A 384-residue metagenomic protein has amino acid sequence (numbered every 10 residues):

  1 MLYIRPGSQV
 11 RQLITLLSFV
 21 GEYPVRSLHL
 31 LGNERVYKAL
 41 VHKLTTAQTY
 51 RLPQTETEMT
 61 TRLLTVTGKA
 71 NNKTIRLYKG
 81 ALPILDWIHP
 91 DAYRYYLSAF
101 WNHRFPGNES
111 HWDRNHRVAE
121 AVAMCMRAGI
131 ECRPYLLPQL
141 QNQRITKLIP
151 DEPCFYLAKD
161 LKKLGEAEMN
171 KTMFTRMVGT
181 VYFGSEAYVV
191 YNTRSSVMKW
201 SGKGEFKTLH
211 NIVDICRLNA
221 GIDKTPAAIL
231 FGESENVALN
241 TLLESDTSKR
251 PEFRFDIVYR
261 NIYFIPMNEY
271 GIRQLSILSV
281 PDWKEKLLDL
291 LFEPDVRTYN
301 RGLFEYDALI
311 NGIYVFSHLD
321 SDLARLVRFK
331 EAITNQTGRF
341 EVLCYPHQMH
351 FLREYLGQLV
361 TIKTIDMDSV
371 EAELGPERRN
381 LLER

Functional and structural regions predicted by a protein language model:
M1-N115, P138: Nuclease-adjacent, charged terminal/linker segments that flank catalytic cores
D113-R384: Electrostatic, structured charged patches in enzyme active sites and in nucleic-acid/phosphate-binding
